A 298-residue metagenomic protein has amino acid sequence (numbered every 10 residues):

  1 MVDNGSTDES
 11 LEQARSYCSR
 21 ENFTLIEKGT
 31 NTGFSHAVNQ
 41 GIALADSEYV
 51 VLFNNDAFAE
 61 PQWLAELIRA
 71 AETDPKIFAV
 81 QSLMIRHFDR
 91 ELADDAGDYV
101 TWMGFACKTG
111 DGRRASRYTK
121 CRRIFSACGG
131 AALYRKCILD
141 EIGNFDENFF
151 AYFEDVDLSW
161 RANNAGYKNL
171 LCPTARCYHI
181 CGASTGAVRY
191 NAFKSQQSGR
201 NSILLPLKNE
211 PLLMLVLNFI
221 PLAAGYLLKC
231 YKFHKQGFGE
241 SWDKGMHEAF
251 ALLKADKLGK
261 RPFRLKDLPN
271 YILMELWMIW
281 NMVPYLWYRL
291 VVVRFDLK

Functional and structural regions predicted by a protein language model:
M1-E27: Acidic donor-binding segment of Leloir-type glycosyltransferases
E27-A45, N55, E66: Glycine-rich, basic loop-to-helix element that forms the pyrophosphate-binding segment of sugar-nucleotide handling
V50: Short aromatic/hydrophobic "clamp" motif used to bind/position activated sugar donors
F58-V100: Conserved donor NDP-sugar-binding/catalytic core segment of glycosyltransferases
L67, F125-R176: A short, conserved alpha-helix in the catalytic core of glycosyltransferases
L92-A93, F105-A106, R113-Y134, V156-L158 (+1 more regions): A recurrent flexible, glycine/aromatic-enriched loop bordering the glycosyltransferase active site that acts as
A175, V188-L215, G237-D256: Catalytic core of nucleotide-sugar-dependent glycosyltransferases
L215-K298: Non-catalytic, C-terminal membrane-associated alpha-helical segments of glycosyltransferases
